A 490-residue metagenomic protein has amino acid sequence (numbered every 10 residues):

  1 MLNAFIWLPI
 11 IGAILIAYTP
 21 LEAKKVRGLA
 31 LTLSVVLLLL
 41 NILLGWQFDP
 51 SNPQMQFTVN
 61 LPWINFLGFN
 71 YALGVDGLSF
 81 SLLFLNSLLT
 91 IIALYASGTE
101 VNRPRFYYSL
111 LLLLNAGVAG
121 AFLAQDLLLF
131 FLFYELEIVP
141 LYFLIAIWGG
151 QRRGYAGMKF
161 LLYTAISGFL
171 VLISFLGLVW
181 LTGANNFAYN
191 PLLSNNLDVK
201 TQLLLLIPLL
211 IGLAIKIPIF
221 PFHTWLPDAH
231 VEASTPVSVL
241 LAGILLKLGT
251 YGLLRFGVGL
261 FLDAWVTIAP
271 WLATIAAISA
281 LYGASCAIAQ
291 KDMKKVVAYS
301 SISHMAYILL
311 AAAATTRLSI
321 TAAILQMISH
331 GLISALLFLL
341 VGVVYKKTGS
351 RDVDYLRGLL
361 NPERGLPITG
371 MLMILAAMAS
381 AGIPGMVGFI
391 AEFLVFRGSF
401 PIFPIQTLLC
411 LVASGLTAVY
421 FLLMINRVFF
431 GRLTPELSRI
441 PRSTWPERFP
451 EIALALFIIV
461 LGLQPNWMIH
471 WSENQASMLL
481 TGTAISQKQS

Functional and structural regions predicted by a protein language model:
M1, L15-S109, M478: Transmembrane helix-loop-helix hairpins at membrane boundaries of multipass inner-membrane proteins
N3-Y18, L31-L44, L83-S97, L114-N115 (+5 more regions): Central hydrophobic cores of alpha-helical transmembrane segments in multi-pass inner-membrane proteins across all
K24-V35, Y155-A165, L366-T369, E447-A453: Alpha-helical transmembrane segments and their helix-start/interface "positive-inside/aromatic belt" motifs in integral
T32-Q47, T164-I173, A379, G415 (+1 more regions): Hydrophobic alpha-helical membrane-insertion segments
L44-M55, L178-N186, W467-H470: Helix-to-loop transition at the C-terminal end of transmembrane segments
I92-G98, A116-L128, L141-R427: Hydrophobic transmembrane alpha-helices and their helix-loop junctions in integral membrane proteins
E135: Short phosphate-coordinating micro-motif centered on Lys-Gly-acidic
R364-I368, L422-S490: Cytoplasmic/organellar membrane-interface segments at the starts of transmembrane helices in multi-pass inner-membrane
